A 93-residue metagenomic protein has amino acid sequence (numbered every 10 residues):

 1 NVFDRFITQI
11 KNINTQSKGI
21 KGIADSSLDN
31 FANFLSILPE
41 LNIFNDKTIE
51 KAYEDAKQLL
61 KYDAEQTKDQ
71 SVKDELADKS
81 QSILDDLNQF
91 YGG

Functional and structural regions predicted by a protein language model:
N1-S17: Contiguous, amphipathic alpha-helical segments that mediate oligomerization or scaffolding in large protein assemblies
G22-G93: C-terminal structured domains
